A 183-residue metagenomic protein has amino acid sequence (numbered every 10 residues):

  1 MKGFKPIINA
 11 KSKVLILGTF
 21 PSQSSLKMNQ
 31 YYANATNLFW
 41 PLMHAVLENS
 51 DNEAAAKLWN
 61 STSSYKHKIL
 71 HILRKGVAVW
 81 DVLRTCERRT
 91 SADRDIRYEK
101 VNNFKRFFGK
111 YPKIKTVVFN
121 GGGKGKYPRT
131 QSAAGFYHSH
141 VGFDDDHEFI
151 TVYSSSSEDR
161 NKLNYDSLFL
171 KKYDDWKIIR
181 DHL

Functional and structural regions predicted by a protein language model:
M1-K13, L26, A33-A35, T90-K105 (+1 more regions): C-terminal capping/extension of enzyme domains
I7, L70-I72, K110, G142: Generic structural signal for beta-strand residues in well-ordered domains
K13-V14, T116: Structural motif
L15-T19: N-terminal nucleotide-binding beta1-loop-alpha1 segment
F20-S24, N37, R84-R88, G122-K126 (+1 more regions): Short, solvent-exposed loop/turn segments at secondary-structure junctions
S25, N29-D95: Short, surface-exposed acidic-centric catalytic microdomains
L47-E48, Y111, L183: A broad structural signal for alpha-helix termini and local helix breaks/kinks
R74-P128: Internal catalytic-core helix/loop-beta-alpha segment that presents or stabilizes conserved functional determinants
